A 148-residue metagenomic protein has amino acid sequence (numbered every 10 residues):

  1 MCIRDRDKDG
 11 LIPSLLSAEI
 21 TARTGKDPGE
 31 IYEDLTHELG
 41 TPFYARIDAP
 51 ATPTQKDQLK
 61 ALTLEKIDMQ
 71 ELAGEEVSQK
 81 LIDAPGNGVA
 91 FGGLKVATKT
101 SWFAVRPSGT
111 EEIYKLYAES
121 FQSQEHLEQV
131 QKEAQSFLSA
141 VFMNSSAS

Functional and structural regions predicted by a protein language model:
R4-Y117, S123-S148: Phosphate-binding and adjacent anionic-ligand microenvironments
